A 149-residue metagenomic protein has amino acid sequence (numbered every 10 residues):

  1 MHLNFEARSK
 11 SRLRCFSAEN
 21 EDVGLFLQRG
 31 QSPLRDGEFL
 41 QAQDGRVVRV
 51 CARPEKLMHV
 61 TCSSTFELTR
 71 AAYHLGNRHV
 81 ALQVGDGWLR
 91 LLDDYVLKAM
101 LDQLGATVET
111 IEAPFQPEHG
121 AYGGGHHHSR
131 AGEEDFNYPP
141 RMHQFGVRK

Functional and structural regions predicted by a protein language model:
M1-S32, N137, V147-R148: Intrinsically disordered, low-complexity, positively charged segments
R12-F16, R46-A52, A71-L82: Short, flexible, solvent-exposed loop/turn segments with mixed acidic/basic and small polar residues
P33-R35, L40-A42: Short, well-ordered loop/turn sites that connect or cap secondary structure elements
G45, R53-E55, G87, V96 (+1 more regions): Short, ordered loop/turn segments at secondary-structure junctions
V48-C62: Short glycine-/aliphatic-rich beta-strand segments at the starts of folded cytosolic domains
S63-L104: Glycine- and charge-enriched low-complexity intrinsically disordered segments
L92, L97-K149: Helix-rich terminal scaffold detector
